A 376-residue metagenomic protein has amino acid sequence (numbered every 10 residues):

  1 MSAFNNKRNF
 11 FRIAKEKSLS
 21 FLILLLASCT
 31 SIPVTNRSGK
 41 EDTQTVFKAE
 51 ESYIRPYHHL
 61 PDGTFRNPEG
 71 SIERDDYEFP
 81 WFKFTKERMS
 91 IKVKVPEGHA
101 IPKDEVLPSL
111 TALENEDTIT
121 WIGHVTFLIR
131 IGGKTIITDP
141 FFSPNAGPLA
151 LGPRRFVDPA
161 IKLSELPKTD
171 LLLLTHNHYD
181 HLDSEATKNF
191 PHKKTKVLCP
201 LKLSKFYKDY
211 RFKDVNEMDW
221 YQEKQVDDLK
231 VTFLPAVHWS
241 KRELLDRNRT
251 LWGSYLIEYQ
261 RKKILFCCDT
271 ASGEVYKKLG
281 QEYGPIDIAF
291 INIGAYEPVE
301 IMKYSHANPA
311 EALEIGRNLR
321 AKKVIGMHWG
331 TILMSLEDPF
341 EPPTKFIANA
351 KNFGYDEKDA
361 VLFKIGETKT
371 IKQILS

Functional and structural regions predicted by a protein language model:
N6-L19: Bacterial N-terminal signal peptides that target proteins for export
C29-P153, V157-L163, E258-F266, D287-G294 (+1 more regions): Metallo-beta-lactamase
T30-T35, E41-F47, E51-G63, P68 (+5 more regions): Cap/insert and terminal regions of metallo-dependent hydrolase folds
V93-E116, C199-K262, K345-E367, I371-L375: Metallo-beta-lactamase
T126-G132, Q225-I286, K303, A307-E311: Catalytic core of the metallo-beta-lactamase
I129, D139, H176, D183 (+5 more regions): Divalent metal-coordination and catalytic microenvironments
P140-F142, N177, A236-V237, C268-T270 (+2 more regions): Active-site metal-binding loops of divalent metal-dependent hydrolases
L151-L198, D214, G284-F290, G294: Active-site metal-binding motif and surrounding structural segment of the metallo-beta-lactamase
